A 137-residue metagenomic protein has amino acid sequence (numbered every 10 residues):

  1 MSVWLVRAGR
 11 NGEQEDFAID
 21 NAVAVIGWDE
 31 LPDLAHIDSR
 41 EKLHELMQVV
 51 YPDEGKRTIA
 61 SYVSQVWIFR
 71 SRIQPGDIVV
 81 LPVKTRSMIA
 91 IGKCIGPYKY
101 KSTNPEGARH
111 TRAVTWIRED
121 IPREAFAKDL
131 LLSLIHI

Functional and structural regions predicted by a protein language model:
M1-Q65: Compositionally biased, charged N-terminal/linker segments
R10-E13, T85-S87, D120-I121: Conserved nucleotide-binding/hydrolysis micro-motifs of P-loop NTPases
Q14-F17, I89-I91, E124: Short helix/loop capping segments that flank catalytic or ligand/cofactor-binding pockets
H36-R112: Structured alpha/beta reader/binder surfaces that contact nucleic acids or chromatin modification marks
T103-L132: Short solvent-exposed strand/turn elements
I135-I137: Conserved small/polar residues in nucleotide/adenosyl-binding loops
